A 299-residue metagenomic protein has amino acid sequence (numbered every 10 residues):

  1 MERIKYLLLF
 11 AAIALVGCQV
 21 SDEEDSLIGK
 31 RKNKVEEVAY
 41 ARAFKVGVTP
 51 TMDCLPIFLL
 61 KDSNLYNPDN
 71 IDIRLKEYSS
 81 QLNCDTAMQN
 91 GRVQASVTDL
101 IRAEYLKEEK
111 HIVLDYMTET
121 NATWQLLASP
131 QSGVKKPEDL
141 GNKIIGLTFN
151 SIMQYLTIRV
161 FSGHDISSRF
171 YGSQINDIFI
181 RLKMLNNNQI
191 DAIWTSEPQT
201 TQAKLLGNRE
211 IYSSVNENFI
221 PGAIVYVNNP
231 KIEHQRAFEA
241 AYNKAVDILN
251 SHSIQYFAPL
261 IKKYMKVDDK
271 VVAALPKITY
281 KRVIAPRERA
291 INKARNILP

Functional and structural regions predicted by a protein language model:
E2-L9: Sec-dependent signal peptide recognition, specifically the positively charged N-region followed immediately by
L15-G17: C-terminal motif of bacterial Sec signal peptides marking the signal peptidase cleavage site
Q19-G29, I71-D72, N150-S173, A240-T279: Ligand-binding clefts/hinges and TM-proximal coupling segments of bilobed small-molecule sensing domains
E23-S167, G172-S173, M184, D191-E197 (+1 more regions): Short, glycine-/small- and polar/acidic-enriched structural segments that line small-molecule recognition paths
E24-K32, V38-F44, M52, A192 (+1 more regions): An extracytoplasmic/periplasmic, membrane-proximal ligand-sensing/linker region
L65, V160, Q202, L260 (+1 more regions): Residues within well-ordered alpha helices
I101, Y171-I261: Pocket-lining segment of extracytoplasmic ligand-binding domains
